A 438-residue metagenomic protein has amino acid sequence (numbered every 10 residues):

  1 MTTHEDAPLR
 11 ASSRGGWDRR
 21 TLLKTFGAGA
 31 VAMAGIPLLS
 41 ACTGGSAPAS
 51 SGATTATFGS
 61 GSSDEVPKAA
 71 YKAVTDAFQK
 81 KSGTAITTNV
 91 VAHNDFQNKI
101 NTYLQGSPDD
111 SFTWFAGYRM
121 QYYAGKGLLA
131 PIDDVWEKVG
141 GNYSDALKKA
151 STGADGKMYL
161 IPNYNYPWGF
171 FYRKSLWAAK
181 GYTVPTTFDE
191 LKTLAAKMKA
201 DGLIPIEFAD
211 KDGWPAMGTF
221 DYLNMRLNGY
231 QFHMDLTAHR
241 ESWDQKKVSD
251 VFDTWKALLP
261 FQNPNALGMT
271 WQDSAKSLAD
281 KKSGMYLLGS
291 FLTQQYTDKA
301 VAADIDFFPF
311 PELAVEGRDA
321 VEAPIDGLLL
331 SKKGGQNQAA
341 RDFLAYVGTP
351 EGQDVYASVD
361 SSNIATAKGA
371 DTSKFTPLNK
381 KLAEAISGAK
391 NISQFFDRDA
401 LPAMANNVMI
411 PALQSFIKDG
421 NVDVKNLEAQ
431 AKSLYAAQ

Functional and structural regions predicted by a protein language model:
M1-W17, A28-P37: N-terminal secretory signal peptides
G61, A73-V74, R119-Q121, D253-Q336: Extracytoplasmic/periplasmic substrate-binding proteins
A77-S144, S175, A179-T186, K281-M285 (+3 more regions): Extracytoplasmic "Venus flytrap"/periplasmic binding protein-like
D109-D110, G140-S175, I204-E207, G317-A320 (+1 more regions): A structural signal for short loop-to-beta-strand junctions that line the ligand-binding cleft of periplasmic/secreted
F115-W168, K192, T219-D221, K247 (+1 more regions): Hinge/lid segment of periplasmic solute-binding proteins
Y159-N163, W168, K192-R240, S283: Extracytoplasmic/periplasmic solute-binding protein
K197, T237-L267: Glycine-centered hinge/linker elements that transmit conformational signals in sensory and ligand-binding systems
S362-K368, K381-L434: C-terminal capping/gating helix-and-loop segments adjacent to ligand/active sites or protein-protein/ligand interfaces
